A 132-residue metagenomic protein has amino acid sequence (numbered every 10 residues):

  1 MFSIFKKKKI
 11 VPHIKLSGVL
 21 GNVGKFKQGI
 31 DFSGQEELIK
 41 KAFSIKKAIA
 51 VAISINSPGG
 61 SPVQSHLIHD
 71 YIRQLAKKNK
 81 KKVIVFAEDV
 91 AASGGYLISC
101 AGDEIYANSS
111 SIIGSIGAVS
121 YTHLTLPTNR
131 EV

Functional and structural regions predicted by a protein language model:
K7-S33: STAS-typified acidic loop motif
I14, I53, S99: Terminal peptide-recognition signature
K25-I49: A short, well-ordered alpha-helical element
K46-P62, I84-E88: Short, glycine-/small-residue-enriched flexible loop/hinge segments at domain edges that mediate gating
G59, L75-Y121: Glycine-rich beta-to-alpha active-site loop
S65-L75: Short, electropositive alpha-helical surface patch
T122-T128: Conserved small/polar residues in nucleotide/adenosyl-binding loops
